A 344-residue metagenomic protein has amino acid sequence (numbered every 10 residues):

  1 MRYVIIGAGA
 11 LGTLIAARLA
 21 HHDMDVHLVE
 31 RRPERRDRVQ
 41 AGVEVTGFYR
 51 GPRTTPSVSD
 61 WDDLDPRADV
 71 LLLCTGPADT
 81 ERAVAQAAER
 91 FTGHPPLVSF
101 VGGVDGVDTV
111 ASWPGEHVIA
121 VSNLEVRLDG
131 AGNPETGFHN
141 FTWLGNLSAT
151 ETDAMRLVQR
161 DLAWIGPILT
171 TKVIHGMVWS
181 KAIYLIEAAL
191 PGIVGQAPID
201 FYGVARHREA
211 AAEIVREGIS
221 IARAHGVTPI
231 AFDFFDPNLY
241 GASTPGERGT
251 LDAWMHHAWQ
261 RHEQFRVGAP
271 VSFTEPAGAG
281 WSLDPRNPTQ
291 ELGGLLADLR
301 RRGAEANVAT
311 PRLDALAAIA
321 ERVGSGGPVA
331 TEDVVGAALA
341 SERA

Functional and structural regions predicted by a protein language model:
M1, D69, P95, H139-N140: Nucleotide donor/acceptor-binding cores
M1-G51, D60: NAD(P)+-binding Rossmann beta1-loop-alpha1 motif at the extreme N-terminus of oxidoreductases
A20, A111, L162-A163, R223 (+1 more regions): Anion (oxyanion) recognition and catalysis
P52-P134: Rossmann-like NAD(P)(H) cofactor-binding subdomain of soluble oxidoreductases
F91, G132-N146, G192-V204, P270-L283: Helix-loop-beta segment of a Rossmann-like dinucleotide-binding subdomain
G106-E187, G192: Rossmann-fold dinucleotide-binding core
H175-Y202, R206-S220: Active-site-proximal catalytic alpha-helix in oxidoreductases
R216-I219, R223-A344: NAD(P)-dependent Rossmann-like dehydrogenase/reductase catalytic/cofactor-binding core
